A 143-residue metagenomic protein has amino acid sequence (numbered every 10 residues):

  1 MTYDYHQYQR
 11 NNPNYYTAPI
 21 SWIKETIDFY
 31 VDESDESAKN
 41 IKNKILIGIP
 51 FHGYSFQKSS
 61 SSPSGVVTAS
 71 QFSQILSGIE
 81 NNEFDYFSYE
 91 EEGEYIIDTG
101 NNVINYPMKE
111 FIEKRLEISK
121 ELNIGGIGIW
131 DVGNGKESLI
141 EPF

Functional and structural regions predicted by a protein language model:
M1-L76: Substrate-binding surface in catalytic domains of secreted glycosidases
Y3, N102, W130: Flexible, active-site-adjacent loop/turn segments at secondary-structure boundaries
Q7-Q9, M108-E110, K136: Solvent-exposed, flexible loop/coil residues
P19-Y30, M108-R115, L139: Stable alpha-helical elements in mature extracytoplasmic
A38-I41, I97-D98, K120-L122: Extracellular/periplasmic catalytic domains that process cell-envelope and extracellular macromolecules
L46-E117: Glycan-binding loop/region signatures in secreted carbohydrate-active enzymes
F111-F143: Acidic/aromatic/glycine-rich contiguous surface patches that form carbohydrate-binding/processing clefts and analogous
